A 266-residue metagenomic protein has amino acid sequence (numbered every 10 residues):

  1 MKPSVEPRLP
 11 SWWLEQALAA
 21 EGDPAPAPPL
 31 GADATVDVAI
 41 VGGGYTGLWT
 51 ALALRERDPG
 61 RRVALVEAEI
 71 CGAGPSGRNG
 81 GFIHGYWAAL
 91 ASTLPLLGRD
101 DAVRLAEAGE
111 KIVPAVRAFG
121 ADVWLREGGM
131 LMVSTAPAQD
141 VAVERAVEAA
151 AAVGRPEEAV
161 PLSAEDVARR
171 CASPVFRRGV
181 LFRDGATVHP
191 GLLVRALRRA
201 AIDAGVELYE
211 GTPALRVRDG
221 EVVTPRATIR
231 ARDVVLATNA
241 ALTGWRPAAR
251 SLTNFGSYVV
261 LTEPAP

Functional and structural regions predicted by a protein language model:
M1-V38, E56-R62, A88: Extreme N-terminal leader/targeting segments of oxidoreductases
G42-L48, A68: Glycine-rich Rossmann-fold phosphate-binding loop(s) that bind the pyrophosphate of adenine dinucleotide cofactors
G43, W87, T238-N239: Glycine-rich, N-terminal phosphate-binding loop of Rossmann-like dinucleotide-binding domains
R55-R78: Glycine-rich FAD pyrophosphate-binding loop
G80-I83, W87-L94, G128-V133, R250-P266: Central beta-strand plus flanking loop segment that forms part of the substrate or channel wall within the catalytic
G85-E165: Dinucleotide-binding Rossmann-like beta1-alpha1 core, especially the glycine-rich loop that anchors the ADP
V141, V147-V153, P174-R232, A237: Helical element adjacent to the flavin cofactor pocket in flavoenzyme catalytic cores
A227-P266: Central helical "cap/lid" subdomain
